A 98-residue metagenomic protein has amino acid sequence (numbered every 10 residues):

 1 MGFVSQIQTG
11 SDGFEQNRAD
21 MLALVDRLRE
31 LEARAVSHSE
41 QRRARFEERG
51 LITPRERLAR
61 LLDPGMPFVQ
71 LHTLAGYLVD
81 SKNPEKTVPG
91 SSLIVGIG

Functional and structural regions predicted by a protein language model:
M1-G98: Terminal-region recognition feature
